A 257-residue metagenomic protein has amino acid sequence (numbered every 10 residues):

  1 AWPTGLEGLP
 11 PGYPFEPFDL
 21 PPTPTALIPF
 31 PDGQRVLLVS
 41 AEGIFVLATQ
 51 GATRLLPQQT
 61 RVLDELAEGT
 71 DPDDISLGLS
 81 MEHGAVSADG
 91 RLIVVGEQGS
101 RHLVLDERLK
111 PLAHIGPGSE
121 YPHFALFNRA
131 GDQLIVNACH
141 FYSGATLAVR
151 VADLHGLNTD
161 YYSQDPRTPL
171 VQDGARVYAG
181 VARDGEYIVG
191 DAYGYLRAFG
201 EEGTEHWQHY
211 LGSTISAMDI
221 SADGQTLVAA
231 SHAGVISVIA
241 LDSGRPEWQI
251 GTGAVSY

Functional and structural regions predicted by a protein language model:
P11-F15, L20-I28, G78-A85, S119-F127 (+3 more regions): Repeated scaffold domains used in trafficking and secretory/extracellular systems, primarily beta-propellers
P11-F18, T53-P57, D64-I75, K110-G116 (+3 more regions): A short beta-strand motif characteristic of beta-propeller blades
P31-D32, A88-D89, R129-A130, A182-D184 (+1 more regions): Residue-level detector of Asp-centered blade-edge/turn motifs that repeat once per structural unit in beta-propeller
V39-A41, E97-Q98, A138-F141, D191-A192 (+1 more regions): Structural signature of WD-repeat beta-propellers
E42-A48, G99-V104, Y142-A152, Y195-R197 (+1 more regions): Structural motif
T49-G51, D106-K110, A152-H155, G200-G203 (+1 more regions): Short loop/turn segments that connect beta-strands within beta-propeller blades
Q225-Y257: Blade-level signature of beta-propeller repeat domains, shared across WD40, Kelch, NHL, RCC1 and BNR/Asp-box propellers
